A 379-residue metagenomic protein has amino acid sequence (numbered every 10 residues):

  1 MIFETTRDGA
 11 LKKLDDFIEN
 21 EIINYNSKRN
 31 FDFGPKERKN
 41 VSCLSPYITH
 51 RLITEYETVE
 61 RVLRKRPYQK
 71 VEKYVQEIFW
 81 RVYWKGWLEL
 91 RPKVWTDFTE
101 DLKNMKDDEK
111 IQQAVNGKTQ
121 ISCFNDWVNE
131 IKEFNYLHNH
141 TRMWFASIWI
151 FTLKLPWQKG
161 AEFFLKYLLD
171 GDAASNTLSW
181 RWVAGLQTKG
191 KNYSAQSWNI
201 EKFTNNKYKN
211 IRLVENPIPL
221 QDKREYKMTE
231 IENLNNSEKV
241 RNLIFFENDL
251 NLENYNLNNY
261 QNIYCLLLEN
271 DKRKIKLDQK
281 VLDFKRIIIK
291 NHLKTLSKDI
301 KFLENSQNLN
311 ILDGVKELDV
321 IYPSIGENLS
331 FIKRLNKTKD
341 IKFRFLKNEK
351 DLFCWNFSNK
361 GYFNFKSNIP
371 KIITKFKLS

Functional and structural regions predicted by a protein language model:
I2-K13, E21-Q76, W80, G86 (+4 more regions): Trp/Phe/Arg-rich N-terminal binding region typifying the photolyase-homology
F17: Extracytoplasmic cell-surface/polysaccharide-interacting catalytic and binding patches
I48, I53-R61, P67-V240: Active-site-proximal binding-pocket segments
